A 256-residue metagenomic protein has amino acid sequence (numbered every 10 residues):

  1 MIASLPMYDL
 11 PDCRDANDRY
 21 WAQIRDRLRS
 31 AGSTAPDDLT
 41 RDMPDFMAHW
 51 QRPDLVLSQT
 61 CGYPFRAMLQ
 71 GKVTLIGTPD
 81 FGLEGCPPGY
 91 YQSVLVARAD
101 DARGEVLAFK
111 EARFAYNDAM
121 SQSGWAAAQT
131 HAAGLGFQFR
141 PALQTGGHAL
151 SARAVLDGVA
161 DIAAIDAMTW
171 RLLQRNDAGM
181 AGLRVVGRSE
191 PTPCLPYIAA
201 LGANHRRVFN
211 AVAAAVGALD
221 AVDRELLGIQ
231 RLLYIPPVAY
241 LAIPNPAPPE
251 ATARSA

Functional and structural regions predicted by a protein language model:
M1-K72, T78-F81, P88-Y90, D223-A256: N-terminal hydrophobic or amphipathic helices and topogenic motifs
A3-I24, P87-S151, V222-P237, I243-P244: Bilobed "Venus flytrap"/periplasmic-binding protein-like clamshell domains and structurally analogous long
M47, E84-P87, V106-L107, R188-S189: Short secondary-structure boundary/capping segments
W50, F109, A154-L156: Hydrophobic residues within well-ordered alpha-helices
V56, T60-Q70, L156, D161-A181: A ligand-binding cleft/hinge motif common to bilobed small-molecule-binding domains
G77-P79, G85, Y91-V94, A178-A213 (+1 more regions): Periplasmic-binding protein-like
K110, A211-V216: Short amphipathic alpha-helices in soluble, non-transmembrane regions that often serve as interface/regulatory elements
A126-L135, R140, Q144-D157, A178-M180 (+3 more regions): Hydrophobic, well-ordered secondary-structure segments that either form specific early membrane-associated helices used
